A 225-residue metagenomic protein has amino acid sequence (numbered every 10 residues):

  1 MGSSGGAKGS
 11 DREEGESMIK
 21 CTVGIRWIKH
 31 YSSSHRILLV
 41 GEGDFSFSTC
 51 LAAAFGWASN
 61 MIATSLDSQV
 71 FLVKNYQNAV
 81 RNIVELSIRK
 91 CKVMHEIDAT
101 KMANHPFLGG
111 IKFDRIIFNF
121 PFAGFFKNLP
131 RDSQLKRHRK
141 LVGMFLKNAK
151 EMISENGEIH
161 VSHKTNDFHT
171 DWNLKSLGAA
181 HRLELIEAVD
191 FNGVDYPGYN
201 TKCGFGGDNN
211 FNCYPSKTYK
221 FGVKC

Functional and structural regions predicted by a protein language model:
M1-G56: Class I SAM-dependent methyltransferase Rossmann-like catalytic core, especially the SAM/SAH-binding loop
A53-I62, L183: Conserved S-adenosyl-L-methionine
N60, F145, E155-H163: Conserved beta-strand signature within the Rossmann-like core of class I S-adenosyl-L-methionine
N60-L72: A short beta-strand-loop structural module common to alpha/beta enzyme folds
F71-G110: S-adenosyl-L-methionine
G110-N128: Conserved proline-anchored active-site loop of SAM-dependent methyltransferases that bridges a beta-strand
L129-E155: A short glycine-rich, Lys/Arg-flanked "PGG" loop and its adjoining helix->strand segment in the class I
T165-C225: Class I S-adenosyl-L-methionine
